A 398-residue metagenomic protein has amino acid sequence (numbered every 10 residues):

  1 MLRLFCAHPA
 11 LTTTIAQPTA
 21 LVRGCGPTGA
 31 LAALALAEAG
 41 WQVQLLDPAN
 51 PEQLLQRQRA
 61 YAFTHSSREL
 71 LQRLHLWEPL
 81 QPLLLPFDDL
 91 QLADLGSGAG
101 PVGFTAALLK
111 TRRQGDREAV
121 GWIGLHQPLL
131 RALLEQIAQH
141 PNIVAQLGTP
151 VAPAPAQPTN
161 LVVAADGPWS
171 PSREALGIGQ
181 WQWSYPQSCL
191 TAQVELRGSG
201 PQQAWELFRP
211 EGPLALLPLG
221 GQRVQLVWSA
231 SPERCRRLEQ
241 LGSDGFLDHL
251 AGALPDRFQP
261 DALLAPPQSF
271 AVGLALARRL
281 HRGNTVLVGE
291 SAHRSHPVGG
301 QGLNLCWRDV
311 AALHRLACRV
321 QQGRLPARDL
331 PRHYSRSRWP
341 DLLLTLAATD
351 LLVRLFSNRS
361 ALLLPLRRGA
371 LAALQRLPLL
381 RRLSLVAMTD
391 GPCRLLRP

Functional and structural regions predicted by a protein language model:
L4-C6, L11-L21, C25-D88, A93: Glycine-rich FAD cofactor-binding loop and adjacent beta-loop-alpha segment at the N-terminus of flavoprotein
L4-C6, R315-P398: C-terminal helical "tail/cap" subdomain of flavin- and related membrane-associated enzymes
I15, E69, R73, P79-A175 (+3 more regions): Conserved N-terminal helical subregion
R23, L46, A165, G289-E290 (+1 more regions): Active-site flanking residues adjacent to catalytic metal/cofactor-binding acidic residues
L71, T159-P267: Conserved FAD-binding catalytic core of PHBH/FMO-like flavoproteins
I143-G148, G198, L207, P266-A275: Short gly/ser/thr-rich secondary-structure transition/capping motifs
R236-D329: FAD/FMN-dependent oxidoreductases across multiple families
